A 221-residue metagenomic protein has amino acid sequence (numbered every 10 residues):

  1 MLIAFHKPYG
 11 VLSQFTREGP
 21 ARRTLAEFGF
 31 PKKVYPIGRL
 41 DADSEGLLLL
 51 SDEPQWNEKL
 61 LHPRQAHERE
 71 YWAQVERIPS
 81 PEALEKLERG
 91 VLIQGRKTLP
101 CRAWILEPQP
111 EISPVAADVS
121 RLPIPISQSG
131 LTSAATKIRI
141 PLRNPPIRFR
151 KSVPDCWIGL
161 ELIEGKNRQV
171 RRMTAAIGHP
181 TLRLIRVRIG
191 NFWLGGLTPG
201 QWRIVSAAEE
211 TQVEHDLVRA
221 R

Functional and structural regions predicted by a protein language model:
M1-V115, P123, K137-R221: RNA pseudouridine synthases
E111, S127-L131: Short linear segments in intrinsically disordered or otherwise low-structure-confidence regions
A116-D118, L131: Intrinsic, low-complexity polybasic segments
